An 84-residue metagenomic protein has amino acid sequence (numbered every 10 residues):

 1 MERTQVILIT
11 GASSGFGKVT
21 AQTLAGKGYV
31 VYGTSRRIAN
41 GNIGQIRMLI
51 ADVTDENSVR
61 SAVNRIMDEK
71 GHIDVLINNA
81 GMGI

Functional and structural regions predicted by a protein language model:
T10, I73-G81: Rossmann-fold scaffold of SDR-type NAD(P)-dependent oxidoreductases
S13-S14: Conserved glycine-rich cofactor-binding loop
G17-K18: N-terminal Rossmann-fold NAD(P) dinucleotide-binding loop
L24: Aromatic pocket-lining residues of Rossmann-like dinucleotide-binding sites
K27-N42: Conserved glycine-rich Rossmann-like NAD(P)H-binding loop of the short-chain dehydrogenase/reductase
A39, G83-I84: Short beta->alpha connector loops of Rossmann-like oxidoreductase domains
A51-S61: The beta1-alpha1 cofactor-binding region of Rossmann-like NAD(H)/NADP(H)-dependent oxidoreductases
